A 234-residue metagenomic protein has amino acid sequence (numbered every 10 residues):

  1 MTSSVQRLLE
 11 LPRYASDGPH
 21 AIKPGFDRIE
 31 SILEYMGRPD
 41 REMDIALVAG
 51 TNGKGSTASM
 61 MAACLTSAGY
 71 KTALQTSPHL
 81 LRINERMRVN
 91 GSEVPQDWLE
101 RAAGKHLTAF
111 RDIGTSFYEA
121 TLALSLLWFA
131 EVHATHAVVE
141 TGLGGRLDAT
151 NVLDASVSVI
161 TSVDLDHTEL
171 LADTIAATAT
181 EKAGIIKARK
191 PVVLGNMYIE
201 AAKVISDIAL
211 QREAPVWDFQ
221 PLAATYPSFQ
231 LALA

Functional and structural regions predicted by a protein language model:
M1-N52, S56-K71, L80-L81, D97 (+2 more regions): N-terminal leader/targeting and accessory segments in enzymes
E10-Y14, E34-R38, G104, T108-T115 (+3 more regions): Generic secondary-structure signature for well-ordered alpha-helical cores
P19-F26, E30-M43, S67-L153, E169-L171: ATP-dependent carboxylate-amine ligase catalytic core
I45-L47, T72-L74, V152, S158 (+1 more regions): Conserved beta-strand scaffold positions in the cores of enzyme catalytic domains, especially in NTP/NDP-utilizing
V48, L80, G144, A223-A224: Positions that flank functional sites
T57-M61, L122, A234: Short helix immediately C-terminal to the catalytic nucleophile in hydrolase catalytic domains
M61, S125, I205: Aromatic/hydrophobic pocket-lining residues that form π-stacking "cages" and hydrophobic walls in ligand
A120, H136-E140, A155-A234: Acidic, Mg2+-coordinating active-site environments of NTP-dependent enzymes
